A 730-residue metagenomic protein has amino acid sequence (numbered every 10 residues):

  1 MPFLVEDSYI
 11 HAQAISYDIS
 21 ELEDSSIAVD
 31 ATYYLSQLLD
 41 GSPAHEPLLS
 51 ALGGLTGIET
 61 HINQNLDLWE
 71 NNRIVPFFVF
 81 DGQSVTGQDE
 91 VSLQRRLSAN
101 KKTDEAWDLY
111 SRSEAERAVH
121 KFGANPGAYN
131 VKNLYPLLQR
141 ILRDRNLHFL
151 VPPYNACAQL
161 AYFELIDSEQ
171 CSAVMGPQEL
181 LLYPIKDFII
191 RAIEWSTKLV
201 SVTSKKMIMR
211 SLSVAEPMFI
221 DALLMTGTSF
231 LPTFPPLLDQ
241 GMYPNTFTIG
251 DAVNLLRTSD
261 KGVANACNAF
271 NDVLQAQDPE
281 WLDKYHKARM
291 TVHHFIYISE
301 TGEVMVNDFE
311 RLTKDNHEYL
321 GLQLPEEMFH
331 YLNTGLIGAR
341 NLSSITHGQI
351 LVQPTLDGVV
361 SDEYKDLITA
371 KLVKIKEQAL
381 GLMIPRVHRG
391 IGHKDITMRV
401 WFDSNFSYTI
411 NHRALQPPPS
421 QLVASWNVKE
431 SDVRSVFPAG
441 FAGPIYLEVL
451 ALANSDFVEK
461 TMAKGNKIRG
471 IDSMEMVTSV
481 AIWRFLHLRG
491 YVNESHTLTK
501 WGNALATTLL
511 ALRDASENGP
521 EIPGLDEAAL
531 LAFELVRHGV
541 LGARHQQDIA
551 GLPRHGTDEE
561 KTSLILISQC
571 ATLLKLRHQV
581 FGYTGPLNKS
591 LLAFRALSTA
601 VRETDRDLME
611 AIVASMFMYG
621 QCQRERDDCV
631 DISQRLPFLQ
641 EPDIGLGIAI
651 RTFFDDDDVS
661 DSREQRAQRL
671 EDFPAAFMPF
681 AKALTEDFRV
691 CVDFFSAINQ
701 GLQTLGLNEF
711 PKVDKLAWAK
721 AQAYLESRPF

Functional and structural regions predicted by a protein language model:
M1-D24: N- or domain-start disorder-to-order transition segments that initiate the globular core
F3-L4, D24-P152, Y162: Noncatalytic, basic helical substrate-engagement surface that gates or grips nucleic-acid strands
D18, D30, S84-T86, V131-K132 (+6 more regions): Alpha-helix initiation/capping motif
E23-S25, R145, P184-I189, M218 (+3 more regions): Generic structural motif recognizing short loop/turn segments at the entrances and edges of beta-strands
A31, P177-Q178, F594: Residues that line or immediately flank small-molecule/substrate-binding pockets and catalytic motifs
N72-V75, Q94-R95, N100-K102, Y110-R112 (+1 more regions): Non-catalytic, largely sequence-independent nucleic-acid-binding elements associated with nucleic-acid processing
V91-E310, K314, E318: Extended two-metal-dependent nuclease catalytic cores across DNA- and RNA-processing enzymes
